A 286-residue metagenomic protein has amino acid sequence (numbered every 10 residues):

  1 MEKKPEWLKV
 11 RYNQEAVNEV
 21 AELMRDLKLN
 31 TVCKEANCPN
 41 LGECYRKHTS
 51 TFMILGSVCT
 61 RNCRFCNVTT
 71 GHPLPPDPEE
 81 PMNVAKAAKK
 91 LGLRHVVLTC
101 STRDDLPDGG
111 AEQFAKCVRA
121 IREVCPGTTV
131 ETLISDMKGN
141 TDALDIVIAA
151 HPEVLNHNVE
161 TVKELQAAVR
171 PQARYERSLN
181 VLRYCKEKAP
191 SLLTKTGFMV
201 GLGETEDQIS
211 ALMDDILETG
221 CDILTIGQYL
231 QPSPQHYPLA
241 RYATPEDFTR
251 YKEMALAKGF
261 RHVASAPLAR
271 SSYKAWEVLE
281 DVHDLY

Functional and structural regions predicted by a protein language model:
M1-T51, L55, M82, K86 (+4 more regions): Auxiliary Fe-S-binding modules of radical SAM enzymes
C38, C59, C63-C66: Short cysteine clusters
E43-R46, R64, V68-G71: Short functional micro-motifs and their immediate structural scaffolds
S50, R61, L155: Change "...and in nucleic-acid phosphodiester-cleaving endonucleases..." to "...and in nucleic-acid processing enzymes
C59, T102-D105, M137, G203 (+1 more regions): Short, glycine/serine-rich, charged loops/turns that create anion-binding and catalytic segments at active sites
N62, L106, L165, P234 (+1 more regions): Glycine/Thr-rich phosphate-binding loops of Rossmann-like dinucleotide-binding domains
V68-N83, K90-T141, V147-V181, K195 (+2 more regions): Core AdoMet radical
